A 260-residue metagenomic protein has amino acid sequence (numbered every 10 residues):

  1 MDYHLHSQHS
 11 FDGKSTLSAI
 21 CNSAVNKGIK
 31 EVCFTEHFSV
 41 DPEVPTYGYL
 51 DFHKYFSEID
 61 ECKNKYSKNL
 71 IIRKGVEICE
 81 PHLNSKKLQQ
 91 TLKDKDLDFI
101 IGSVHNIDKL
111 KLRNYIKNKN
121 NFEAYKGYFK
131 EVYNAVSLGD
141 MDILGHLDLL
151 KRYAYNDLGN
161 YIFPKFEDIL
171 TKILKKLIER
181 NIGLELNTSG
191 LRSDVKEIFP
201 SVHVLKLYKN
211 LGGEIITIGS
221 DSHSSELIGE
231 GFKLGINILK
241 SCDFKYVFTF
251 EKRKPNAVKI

Functional and structural regions predicted by a protein language model:
M1-K130, L227: A metal-dependent hydrolase metal-coordination microenvironment
M1-S7, L17, D157-I260: Charged catalytic cores and adjacent phosphate/nucleic-acid-binding surfaces used for phosphate/nucleic-acid chemistry
Y3, T35, V76, G145-L147 (+2 more regions): Active-site flanking residues adjacent to catalytic metal/cofactor-binding acidic residues
K14, V40, F99-K175, I182-V195: Divalent metal-binding pocket/active-site signature
C21, F56-D60, Q89-L92, V132 (+3 more regions): Short amphipathic alpha-helical segments and helix-helix/interface helices
V25, K93, V136-S137, K209 (+1 more regions): Non-catalytic positions within long, well-ordered alpha-helices that form the structural scaffold/packing of enzyme
I29, F34, L97, D140-M141 (+2 more regions): A structural motif
V32-F34, I100, L144, L184 (+2 more regions): Hydrophobic residues within beta-strands of alpha/beta enzymes
